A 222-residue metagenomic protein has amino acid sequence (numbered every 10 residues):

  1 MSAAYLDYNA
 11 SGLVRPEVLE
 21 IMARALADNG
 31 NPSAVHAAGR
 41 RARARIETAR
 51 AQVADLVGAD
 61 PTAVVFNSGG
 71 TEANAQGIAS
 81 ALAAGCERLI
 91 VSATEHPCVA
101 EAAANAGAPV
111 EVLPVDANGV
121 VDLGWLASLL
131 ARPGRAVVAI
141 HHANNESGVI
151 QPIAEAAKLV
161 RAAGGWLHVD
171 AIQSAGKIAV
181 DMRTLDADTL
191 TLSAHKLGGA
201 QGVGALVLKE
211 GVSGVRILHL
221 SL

Functional and structural regions predicted by a protein language model:
M1-L222: Pyridoxal 5′-phosphate
